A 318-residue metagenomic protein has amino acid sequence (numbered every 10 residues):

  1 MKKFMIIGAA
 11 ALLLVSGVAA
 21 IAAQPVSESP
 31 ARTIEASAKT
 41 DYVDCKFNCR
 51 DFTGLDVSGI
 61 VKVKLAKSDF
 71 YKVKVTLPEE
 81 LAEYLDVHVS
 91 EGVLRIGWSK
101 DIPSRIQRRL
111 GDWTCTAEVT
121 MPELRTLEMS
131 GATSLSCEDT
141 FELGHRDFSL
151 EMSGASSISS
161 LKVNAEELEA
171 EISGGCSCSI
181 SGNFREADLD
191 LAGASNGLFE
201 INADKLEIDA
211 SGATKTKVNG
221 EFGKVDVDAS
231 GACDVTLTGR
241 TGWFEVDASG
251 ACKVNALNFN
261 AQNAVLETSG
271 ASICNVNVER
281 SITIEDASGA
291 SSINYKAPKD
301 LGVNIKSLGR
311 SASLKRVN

Functional and structural regions predicted by a protein language model:
F4-A9, G17-S153, S157-S173, S177-D190 (+5 more regions): Acidic (Asp/Glu) and glycine-rich low-complexity loops/linkers that are typically intrinsically disordered
G131-A132, G154, G174, G193 (+6 more regions): Periodic glycine anchor positions in long extracellular repeat architectures
D204-V254: Eukaryotic tandem repeat interaction scaffolds
